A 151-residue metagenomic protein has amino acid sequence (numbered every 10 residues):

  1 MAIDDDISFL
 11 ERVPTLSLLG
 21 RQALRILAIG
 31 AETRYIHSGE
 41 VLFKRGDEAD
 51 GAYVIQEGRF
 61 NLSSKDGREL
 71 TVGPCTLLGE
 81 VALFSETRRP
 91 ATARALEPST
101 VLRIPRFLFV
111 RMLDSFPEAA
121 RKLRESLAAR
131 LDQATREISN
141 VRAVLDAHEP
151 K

Functional and structural regions predicted by a protein language model:
M1-K151: Cytosolic regulatory regions built on CNB/CRP/Popeye-like sensor folds
